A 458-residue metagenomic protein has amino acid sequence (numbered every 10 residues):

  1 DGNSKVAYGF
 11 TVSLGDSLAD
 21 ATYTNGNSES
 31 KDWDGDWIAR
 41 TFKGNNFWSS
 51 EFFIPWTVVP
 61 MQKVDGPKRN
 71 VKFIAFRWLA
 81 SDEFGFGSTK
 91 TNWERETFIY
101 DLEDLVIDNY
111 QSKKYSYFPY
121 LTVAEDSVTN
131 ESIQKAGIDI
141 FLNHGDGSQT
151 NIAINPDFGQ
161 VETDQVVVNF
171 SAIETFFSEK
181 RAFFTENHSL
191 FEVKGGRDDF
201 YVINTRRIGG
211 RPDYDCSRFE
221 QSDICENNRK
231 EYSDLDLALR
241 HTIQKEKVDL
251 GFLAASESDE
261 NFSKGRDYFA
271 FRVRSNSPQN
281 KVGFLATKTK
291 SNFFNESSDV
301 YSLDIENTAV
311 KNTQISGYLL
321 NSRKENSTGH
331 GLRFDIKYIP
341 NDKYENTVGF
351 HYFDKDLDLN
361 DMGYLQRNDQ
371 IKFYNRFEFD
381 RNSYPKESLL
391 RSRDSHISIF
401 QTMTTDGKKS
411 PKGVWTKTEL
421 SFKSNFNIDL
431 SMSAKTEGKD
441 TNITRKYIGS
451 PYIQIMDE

Functional and structural regions predicted by a protein language model:
D1-R274, G283: Structural preference for beta-rich elements and adjacent junctions enriched in aromatics
L14, W56, L79, L121-S127 (+11 more regions): Transmembrane beta-strands of outer-membrane beta-barrel pores
A21-T24, Q160-R197, A286-Y301, S316-K372 (+1 more regions): Outer-membrane beta-barrel translocator/channel fold
T22-N25, F86-G87, V128-S132, D164-V168 (+8 more regions): Outer-membrane beta-barrel translocator domains and adjoining extracellular loop/strand segments of Gram-negative
F52, P119, I140, I152 (+9 more regions): Membrane-embedded beta-strand positions of outer-membrane beta-barrel proteins
V59-R69, I107-K114, G147, K247 (+6 more regions): Short loop/turn motifs that connect adjacent beta-strands in outer-membrane beta-barrel proteins
I107, P119, I138-L142, L239-I243 (+6 more regions): Residues on the lipid-exposed face of transmembrane beta-strands in outer-membrane beta-barrel proteins
D234, Y318-E458: Exposed, low-structure sequence patches enriched in small/polar residues
